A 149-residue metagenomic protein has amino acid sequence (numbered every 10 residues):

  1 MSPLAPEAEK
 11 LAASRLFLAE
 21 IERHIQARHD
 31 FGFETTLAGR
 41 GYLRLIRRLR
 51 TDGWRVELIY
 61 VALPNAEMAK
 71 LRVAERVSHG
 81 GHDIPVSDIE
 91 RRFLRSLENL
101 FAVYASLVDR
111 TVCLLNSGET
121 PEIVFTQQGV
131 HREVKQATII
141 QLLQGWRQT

Functional and structural regions predicted by a protein language model:
M1-H29: Conserved substrate/cofactor phosphate-moiety recognition/catalytic segment in nucleotide-dependent phosphotransferases
K10-S14, G39, F93: A conditional alpha-helix N-cap/helix-loop micro-motif detector
I25, R50, A105: Anion (oxyanion) recognition and catalysis
F31, V56, T111: Hydrophobic anchor at the start of a short beta-strand that flanks the dinucleotide cofactor-binding loop
F33-L43, L63: Acidic, metal-coordinating catalytic cores used for nucleic-acid/nucleotide bond scission and strand-transfer chemistry
R44-R48: A short acidic, amphipathic alpha-helical/loop segment
W54-V103: A glycine- and Lys/Arg-enriched "phosphate-lid" helix/loop adjacent to the NTP-binding pocket of small-molecule kinases
A102-T149: NTP-dependent small-molecule kinase module
